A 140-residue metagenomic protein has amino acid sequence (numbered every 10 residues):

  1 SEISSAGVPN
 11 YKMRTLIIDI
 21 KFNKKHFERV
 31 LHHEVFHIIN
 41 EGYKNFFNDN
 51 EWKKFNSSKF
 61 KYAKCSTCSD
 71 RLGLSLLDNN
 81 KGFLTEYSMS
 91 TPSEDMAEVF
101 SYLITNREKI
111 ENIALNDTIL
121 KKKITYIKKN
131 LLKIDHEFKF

Functional and structural regions predicted by a protein language model:
S1-F140: Active-site-flanking segments in enzyme catalytic domains
